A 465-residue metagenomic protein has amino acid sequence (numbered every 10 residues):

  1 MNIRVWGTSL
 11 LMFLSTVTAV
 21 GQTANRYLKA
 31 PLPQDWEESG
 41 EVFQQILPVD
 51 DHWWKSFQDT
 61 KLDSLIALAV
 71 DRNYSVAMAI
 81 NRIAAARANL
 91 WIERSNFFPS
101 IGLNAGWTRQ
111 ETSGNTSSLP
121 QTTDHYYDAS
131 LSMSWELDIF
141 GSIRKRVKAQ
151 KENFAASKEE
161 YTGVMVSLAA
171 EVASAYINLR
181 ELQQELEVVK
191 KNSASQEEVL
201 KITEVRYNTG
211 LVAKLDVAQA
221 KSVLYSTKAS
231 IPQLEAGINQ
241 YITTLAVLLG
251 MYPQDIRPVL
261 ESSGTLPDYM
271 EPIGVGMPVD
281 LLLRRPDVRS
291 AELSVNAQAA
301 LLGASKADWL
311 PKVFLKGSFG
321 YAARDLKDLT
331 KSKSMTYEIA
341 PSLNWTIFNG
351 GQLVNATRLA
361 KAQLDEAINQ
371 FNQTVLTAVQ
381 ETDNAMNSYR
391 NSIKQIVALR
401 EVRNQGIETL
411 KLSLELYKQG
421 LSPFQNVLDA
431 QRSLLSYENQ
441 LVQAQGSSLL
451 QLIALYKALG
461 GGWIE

Functional and structural regions predicted by a protein language model:
M1-D71, K151, E235-L283, D325 (+1 more regions): Terminal intrinsically disordered/low-complexity segments used for targeting and assembly
L28, E38-Q58, A67, A105-S132 (+4 more regions): Small/polar, glycine/serine/threonine/aspartate-rich low-complexity segments that form flexible
K29, I143, E152, K158-M277 (+3 more regions): Periplasmic alpha-helical coiled-coil/stalk elements that build and connect Gram-negative outer-membrane
L62-S64, A85, Y126-D128, S174 (+3 more regions): Transmembrane beta-barrel architecture of outer-membrane proteins
A77-M78, R94-S95, L137-M165, L215 (+7 more regions): Sec/SRP-type N-terminal targeting helices
A77-S95, N104-T108, N296: Short, acidic/charged, Gly/Pro-enriched secondary-structure junctions
E197, S226-Q254, S305, R400-L459: Short segments within alpha-helical structural elements
